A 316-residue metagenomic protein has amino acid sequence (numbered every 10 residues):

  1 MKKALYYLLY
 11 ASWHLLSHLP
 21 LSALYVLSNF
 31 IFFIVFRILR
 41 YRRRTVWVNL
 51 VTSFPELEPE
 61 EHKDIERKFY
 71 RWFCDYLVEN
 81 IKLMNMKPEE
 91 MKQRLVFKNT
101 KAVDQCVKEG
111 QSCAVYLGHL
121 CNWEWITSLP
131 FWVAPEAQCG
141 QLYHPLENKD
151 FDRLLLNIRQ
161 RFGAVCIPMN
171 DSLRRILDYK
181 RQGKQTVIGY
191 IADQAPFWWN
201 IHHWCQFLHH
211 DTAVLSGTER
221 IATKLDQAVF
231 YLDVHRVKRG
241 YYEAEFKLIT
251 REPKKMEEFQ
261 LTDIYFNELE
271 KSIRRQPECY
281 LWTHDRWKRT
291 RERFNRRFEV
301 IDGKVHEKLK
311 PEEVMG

Functional and structural regions predicted by a protein language model:
M1-L117, N122-W123, D152-I158, G163-A164 (+1 more regions): Membrane-anchoring hydrophobic helices of lipid-metabolizing enzymes
L19, I38, S53-L57, A134 (+3 more regions): A broad structural signal for alpha-helix termini and local helix breaks/kinks
R67, E136, N170-G316: Non-catalytic C-terminal accessory region of glycerolipid acyltransferases and related lyso-lipid remodeling enzymes
V103-D104, T127-F131, D152-L156, L177 (+2 more regions): Short amphipathic alpha-helical segments and helix-helix/interface helices
E109-N170, F197-Q206: Catalytic core of membrane glycerolipid acyltransferases/transacylases, capturing the structured, soluble-facing
